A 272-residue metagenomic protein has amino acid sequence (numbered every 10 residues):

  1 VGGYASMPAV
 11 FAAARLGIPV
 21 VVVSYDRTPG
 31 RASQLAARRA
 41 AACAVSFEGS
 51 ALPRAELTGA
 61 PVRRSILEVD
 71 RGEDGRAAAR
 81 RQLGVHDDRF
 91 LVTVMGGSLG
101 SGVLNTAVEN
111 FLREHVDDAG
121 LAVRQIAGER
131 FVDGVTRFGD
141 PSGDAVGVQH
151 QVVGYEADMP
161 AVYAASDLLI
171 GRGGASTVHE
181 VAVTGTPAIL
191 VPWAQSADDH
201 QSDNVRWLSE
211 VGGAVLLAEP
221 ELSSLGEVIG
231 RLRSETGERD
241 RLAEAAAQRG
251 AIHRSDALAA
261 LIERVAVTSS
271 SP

Functional and structural regions predicted by a protein language model:
V1-L16: An aromatic- and histidine-rich active-site surface loop
F11, P160, V178-T186, R206: Short alpha-helical segment that forms part of, or immediately flanks, the ligand-binding pocket in carbohydrate-active
A14-A77, Q82: Active-site-proximal region of nucleotide-activated glycan assembly enzymes, centered on histidine/acidic-rich loops
L16, A164-S166, A182-V191: Conserved donor-binding/catalytic loop of nucleotide-activated donor transferases
D74-R81, V85-L169, S202-V205, E210 (+1 more regions): Donor-nucleotide binding loops and adjacent catalytic segments primarily of GT-B fold Leloir glycosyltransferases
G171, P187-D198: Short hydrophobic beta-strand element within catalytic cores of glycosyltransferases and related nucleotide-activated
E238-I252: A short, well-ordered alpha-helix in the C-terminal region of glycosyltransferases
A251-P272: C-terminal alpha-helical cap of glycosyltransferases
